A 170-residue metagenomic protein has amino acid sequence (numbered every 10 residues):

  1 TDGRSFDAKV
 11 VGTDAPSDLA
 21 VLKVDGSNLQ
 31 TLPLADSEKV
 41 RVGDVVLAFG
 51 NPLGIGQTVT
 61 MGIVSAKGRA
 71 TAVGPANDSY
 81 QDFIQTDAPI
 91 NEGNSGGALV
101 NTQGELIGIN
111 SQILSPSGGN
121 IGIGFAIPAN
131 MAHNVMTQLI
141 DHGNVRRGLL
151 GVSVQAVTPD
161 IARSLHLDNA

Functional and structural regions predicted by a protein language model:
T1-A170: Serine-dependent protease modules
